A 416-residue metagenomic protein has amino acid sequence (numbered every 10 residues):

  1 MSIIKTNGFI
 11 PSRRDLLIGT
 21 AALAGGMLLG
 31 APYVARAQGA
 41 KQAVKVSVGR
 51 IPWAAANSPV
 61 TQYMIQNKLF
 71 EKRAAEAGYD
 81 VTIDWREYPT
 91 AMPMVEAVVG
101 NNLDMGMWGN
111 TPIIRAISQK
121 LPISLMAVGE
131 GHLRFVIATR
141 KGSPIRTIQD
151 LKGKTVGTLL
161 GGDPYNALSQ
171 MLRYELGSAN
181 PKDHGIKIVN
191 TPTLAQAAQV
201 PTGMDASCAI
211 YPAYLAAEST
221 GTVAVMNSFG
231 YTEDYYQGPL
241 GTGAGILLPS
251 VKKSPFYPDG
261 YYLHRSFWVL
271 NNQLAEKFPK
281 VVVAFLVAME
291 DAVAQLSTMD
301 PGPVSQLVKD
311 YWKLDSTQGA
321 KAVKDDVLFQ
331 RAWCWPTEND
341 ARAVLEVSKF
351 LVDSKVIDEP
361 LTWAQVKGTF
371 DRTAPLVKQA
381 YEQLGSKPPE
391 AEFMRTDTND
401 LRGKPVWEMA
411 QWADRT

Functional and structural regions predicted by a protein language model:
M1-D15, T20-M27: N-terminal secretory signal peptides
K45-Q66, L160-P164: Extracytoplasmic "Venus flytrap"
A54-A55, A275-P360: Secondary-structure end/capping motifs
Q62-D80, N166-I188, E218-T222: Ligand-binding cleft/hinge of the Venus flytrap
D84-E96, D183-V200, I210-P212: Short helix-initiation/N-cap motifs at beta->coil->alpha
R140-T155, A179, E276-K280: Flexible hinge/capping segments at coil-to-helix
P201-Y311: Pocket-lining segment of extracytoplasmic ligand-binding domains
K349-T416: Conserved C-terminal helix/tail region of periplasmic/extracytoplasmic solute-binding proteins
